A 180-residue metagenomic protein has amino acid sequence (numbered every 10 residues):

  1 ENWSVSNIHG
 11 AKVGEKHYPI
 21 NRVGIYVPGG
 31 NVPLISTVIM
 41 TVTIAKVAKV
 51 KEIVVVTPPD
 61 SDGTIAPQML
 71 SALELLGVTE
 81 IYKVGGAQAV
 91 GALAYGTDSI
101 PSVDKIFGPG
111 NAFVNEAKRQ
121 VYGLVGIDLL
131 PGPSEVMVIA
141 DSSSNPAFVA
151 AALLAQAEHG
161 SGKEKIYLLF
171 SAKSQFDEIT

Functional and structural regions predicted by a protein language model:
E1-L34: N-terminal Rossmann NAD(P)-binding subdomain characteristic of aldehyde/semialdehyde dehydrogenases
I8-G10, D60-I65, V84-A92: Short acidic loop-to-helix transition motifs that present clustered carboxylates
P19-I25, K49-K51, L73, L130-V136 (+1 more regions): Gly-rich Lys/Arg/Thr-decorated short loops/hinges at beta-loop-alpha junctions or inter-strand turns that position
G24-P28, V56, M137-I139, Y167: Short glycine-rich or small-residue beta-strand-to-loop segments that form or flank ligand, phosphate, metal/Fe-S
S36-K49, A150-Q156: Histidine-anchored nucleotide/phosphate-binding helix
K51-S61, I166-K173, E178-I179: Short internal beta-strands
I53-L76: Active-site-proximal loop->helix
L75-A155, H159-I166: Conserved NAD(P)+-binding/catalytic subdomain of aldehyde/semialdehyde dehydrogenases
